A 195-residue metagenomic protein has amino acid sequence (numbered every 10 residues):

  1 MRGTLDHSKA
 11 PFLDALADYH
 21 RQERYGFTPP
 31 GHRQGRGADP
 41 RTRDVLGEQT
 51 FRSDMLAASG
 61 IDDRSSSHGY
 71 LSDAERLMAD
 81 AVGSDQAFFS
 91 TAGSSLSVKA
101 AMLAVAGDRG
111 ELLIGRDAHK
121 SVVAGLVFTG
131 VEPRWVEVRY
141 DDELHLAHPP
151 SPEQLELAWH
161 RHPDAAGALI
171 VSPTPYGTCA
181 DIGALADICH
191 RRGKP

Functional and structural regions predicted by a protein language model:
M1-G69: N-terminal "arm"/small-domain region of PLP-dependent enzymes with the aminotransferase-like
D44-L96, D117: Conserved N-terminal alpha-helix of the aminotransferase class I/II PLP-enzyme fold
Q86-G110, G125: Conserved beta-loop-alpha segment that forms the PLP phosphate-binding cup at the N-terminus of a helix
D108, T129, R191-G193: Helix C-cap/helix->beta junction micro-motif
I114-P133: Substrate-binding/gating loop at the entrance of the active-site cleft, primarily in PLP-dependent aminotransferase-like
D117-K120, E137-E143: Short, acidic/turn-prone active-site loops that include or flank metal/cofactor- and phosphate-binding residues
L144-P195: Active-site phosphate-binding strand-loop segment of PLP-dependent enzymes
